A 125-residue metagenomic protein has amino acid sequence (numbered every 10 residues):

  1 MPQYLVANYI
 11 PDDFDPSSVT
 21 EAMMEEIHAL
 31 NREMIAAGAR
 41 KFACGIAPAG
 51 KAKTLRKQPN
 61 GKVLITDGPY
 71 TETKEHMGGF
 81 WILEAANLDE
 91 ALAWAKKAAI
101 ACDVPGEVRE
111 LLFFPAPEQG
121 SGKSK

Functional and structural regions predicted by a protein language model:
M1-K125: Conserved, structured core segments of small domains
